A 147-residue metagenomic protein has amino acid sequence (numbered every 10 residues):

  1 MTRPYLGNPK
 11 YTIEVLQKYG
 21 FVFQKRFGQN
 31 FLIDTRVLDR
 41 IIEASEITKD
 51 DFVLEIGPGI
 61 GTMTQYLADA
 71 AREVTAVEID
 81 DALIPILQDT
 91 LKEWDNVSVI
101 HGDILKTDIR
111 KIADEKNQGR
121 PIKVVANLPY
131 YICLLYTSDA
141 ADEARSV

Functional and structural regions predicted by a protein language model:
M1-S138: Catalytic cores of RNA-modifying enzymes
Y136-V147: Single conserved hydrophobic/aromatic residue that forms the stacking wall/gate of nucleotide- or nucleobase-binding
